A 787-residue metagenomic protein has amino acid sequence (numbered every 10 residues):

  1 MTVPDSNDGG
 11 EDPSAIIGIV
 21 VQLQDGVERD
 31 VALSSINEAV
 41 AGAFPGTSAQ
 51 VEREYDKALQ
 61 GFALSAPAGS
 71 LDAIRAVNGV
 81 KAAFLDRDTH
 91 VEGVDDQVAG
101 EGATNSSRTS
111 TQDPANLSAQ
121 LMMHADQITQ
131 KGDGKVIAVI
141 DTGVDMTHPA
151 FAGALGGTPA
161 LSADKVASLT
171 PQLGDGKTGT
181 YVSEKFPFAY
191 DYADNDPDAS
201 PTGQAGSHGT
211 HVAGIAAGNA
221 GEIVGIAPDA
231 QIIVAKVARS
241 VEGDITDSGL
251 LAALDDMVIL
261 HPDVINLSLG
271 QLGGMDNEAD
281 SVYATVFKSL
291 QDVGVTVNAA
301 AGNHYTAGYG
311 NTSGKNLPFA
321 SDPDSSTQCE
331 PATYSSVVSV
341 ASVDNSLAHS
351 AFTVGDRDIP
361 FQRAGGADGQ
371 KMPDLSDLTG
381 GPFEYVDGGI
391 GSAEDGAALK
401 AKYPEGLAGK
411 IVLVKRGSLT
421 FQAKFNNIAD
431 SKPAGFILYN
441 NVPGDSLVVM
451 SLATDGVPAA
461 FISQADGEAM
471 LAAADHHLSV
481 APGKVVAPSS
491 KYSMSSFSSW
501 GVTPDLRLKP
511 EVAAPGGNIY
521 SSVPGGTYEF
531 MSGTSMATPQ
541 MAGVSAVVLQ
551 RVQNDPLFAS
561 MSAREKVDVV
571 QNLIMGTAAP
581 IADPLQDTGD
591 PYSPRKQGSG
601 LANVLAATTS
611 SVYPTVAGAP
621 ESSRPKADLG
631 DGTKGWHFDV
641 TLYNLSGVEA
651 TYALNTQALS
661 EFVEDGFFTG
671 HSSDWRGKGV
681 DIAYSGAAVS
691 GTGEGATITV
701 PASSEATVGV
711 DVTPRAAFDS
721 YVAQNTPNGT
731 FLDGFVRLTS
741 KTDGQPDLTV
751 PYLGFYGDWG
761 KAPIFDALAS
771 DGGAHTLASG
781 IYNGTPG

Functional and structural regions predicted by a protein language model:
R29-V31, N219, V237-S336, D344-T353 (+4 more regions): Substrate-binding/access-modulating region of protease and related hydrolase catalytic domains
E38-V136, A150-T158, S335, E468-S479: Autoinhibitory propeptides
D126-D247, L260-D263, Q291-G294, A307-Y309 (+5 more regions): Subtilisin-like serine protease catalytic core
D133, L251-A252, G632-D639, N725-F735: Short, solvent-exposed loop/turn segments enriched in Ser/Thr/Gly
V264-N266, S339, D455-A473, L508 (+4 more regions): C-terminal subdomain of the subtilisin-like protease fold in secreted/lumenal serine endopeptidases
S493-S498, V604-A650, Q657, V722 (+1 more regions): Beta-sheet-dominated interaction scaffolds and their linkers
P614-P625, G647-D711, A716-V722: Surface-exposed binding patches on compact interaction domains or structured appendages
A717-K761: Terminal connector regions
